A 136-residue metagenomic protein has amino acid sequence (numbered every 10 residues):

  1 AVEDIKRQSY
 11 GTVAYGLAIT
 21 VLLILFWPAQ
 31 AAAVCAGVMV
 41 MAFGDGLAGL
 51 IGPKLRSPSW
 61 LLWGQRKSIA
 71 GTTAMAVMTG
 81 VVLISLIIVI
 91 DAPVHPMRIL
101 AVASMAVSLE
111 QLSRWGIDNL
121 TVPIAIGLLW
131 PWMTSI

Functional and structural regions predicted by a protein language model:
A1-V89, P93, M97-W132: Interhelical loop and helix-boundary elements at the membrane-water interface of polytopic inner-membrane proteins
T134-I136: Generic C-terminal helix-cap and adjacent flexible tail
